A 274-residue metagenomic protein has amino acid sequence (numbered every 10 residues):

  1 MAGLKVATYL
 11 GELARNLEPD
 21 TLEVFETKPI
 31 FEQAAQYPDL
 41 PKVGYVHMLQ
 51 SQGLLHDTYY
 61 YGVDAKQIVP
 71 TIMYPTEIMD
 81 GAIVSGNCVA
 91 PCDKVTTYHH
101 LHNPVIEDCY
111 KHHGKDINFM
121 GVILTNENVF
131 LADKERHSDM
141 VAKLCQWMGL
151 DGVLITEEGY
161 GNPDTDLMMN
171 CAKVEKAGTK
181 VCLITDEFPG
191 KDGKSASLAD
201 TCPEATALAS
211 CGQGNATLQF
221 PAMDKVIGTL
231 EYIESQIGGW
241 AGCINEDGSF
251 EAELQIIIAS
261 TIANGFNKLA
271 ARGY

Functional and structural regions predicted by a protein language model:
M1-Y274: An N-terminal assembly and electron-transfer interface module characteristic of large anaerobic redox and radical
